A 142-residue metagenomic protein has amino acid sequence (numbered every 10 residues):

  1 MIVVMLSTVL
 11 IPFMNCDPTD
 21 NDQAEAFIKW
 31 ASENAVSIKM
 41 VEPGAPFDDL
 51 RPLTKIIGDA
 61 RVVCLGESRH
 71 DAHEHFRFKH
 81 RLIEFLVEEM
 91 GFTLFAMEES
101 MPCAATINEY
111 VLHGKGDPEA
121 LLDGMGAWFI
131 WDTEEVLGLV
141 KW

Functional and structural regions predicted by a protein language model:
I2-P12: Bacterial N-terminal signal peptides
F13-W142: Structured catalytic-domain cores with a bias toward divalent-metal coordination
